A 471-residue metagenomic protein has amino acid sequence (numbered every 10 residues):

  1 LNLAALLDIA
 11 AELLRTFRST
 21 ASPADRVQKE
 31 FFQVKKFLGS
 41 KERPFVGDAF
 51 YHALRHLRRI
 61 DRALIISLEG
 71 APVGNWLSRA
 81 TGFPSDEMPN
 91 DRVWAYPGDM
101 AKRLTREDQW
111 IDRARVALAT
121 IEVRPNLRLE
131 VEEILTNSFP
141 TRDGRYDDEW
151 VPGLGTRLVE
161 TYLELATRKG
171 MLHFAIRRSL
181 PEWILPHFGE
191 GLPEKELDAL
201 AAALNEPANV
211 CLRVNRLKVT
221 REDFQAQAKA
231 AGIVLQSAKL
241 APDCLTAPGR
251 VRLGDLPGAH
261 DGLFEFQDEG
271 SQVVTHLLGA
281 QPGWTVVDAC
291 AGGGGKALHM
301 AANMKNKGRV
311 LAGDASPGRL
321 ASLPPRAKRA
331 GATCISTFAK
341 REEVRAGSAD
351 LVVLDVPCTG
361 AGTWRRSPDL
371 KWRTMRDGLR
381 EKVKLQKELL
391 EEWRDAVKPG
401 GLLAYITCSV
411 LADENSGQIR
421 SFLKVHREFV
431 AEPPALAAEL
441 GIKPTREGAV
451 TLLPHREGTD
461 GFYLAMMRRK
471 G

Functional and structural regions predicted by a protein language model:
L1-G254: Class I Rossmann-like S-adenosyl-L-methionine
T81, P89, W94-A95, E222-G471: Rossmann-like S-adenosyl-L-methionine
